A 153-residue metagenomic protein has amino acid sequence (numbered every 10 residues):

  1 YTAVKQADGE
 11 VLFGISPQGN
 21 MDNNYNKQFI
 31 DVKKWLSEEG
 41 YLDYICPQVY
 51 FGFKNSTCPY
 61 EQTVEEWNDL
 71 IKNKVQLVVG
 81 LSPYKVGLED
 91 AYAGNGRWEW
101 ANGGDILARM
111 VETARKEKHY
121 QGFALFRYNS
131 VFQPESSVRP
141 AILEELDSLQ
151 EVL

Functional and structural regions predicted by a protein language model:
Y1-Q28, V75-Y84: Aromatic-lined carbohydrate-recognition surfaces of secreted/lumenal glycan-active proteins
N23-N26, K54-C58: A short glycine-/small-residue-rich loop at the edge of a beta-strand within enzyme catalytic domains
Q28, Y60, L107: Aromatic/hydrophobic pocket-lining residues that form the small-molecule binding cavity in soluble enzyme cores
K33, E38-T57, E66-W67, N73-L153: Substrate-binding cleft of secreted/luminal carbohydrate-active enzymes
